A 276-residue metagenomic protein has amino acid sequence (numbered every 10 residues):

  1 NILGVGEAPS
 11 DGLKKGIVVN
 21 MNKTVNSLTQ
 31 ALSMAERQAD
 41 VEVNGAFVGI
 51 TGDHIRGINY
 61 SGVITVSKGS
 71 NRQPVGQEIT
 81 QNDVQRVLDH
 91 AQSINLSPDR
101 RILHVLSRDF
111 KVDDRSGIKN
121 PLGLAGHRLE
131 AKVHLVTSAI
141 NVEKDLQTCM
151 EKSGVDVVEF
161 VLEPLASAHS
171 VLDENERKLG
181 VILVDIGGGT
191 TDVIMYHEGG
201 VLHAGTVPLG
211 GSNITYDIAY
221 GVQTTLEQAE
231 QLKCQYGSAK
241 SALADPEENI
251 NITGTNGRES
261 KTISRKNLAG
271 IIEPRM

Functional and structural regions predicted by a protein language model:
N1, T191-M195: Short beta-strand scaffold segments in enzyme catalytic cores
N1-A46, I50-L183, G200-L202, G211 (+1 more regions): Nucleotide/phosphate-binding catalytic cleft detector across ATP-hydrolyzing and phosphate-transferring enzymes
I186-G188, H197: A generic beta-sheet turn/junction motif
T206-P208: Composition- and surface-driven signal marking solvent-exposed, interaction-prone regions in large proteins
